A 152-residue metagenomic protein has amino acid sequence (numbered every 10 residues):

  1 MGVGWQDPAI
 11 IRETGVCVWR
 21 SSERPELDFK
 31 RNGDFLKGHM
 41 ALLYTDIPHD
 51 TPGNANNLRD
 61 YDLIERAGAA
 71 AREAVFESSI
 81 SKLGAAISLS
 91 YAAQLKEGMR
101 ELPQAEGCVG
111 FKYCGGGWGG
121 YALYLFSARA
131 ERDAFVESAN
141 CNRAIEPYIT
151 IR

Functional and structural regions predicted by a protein language model:
G2, Q6-G116, L123-R152: C-terminal nucleotide
